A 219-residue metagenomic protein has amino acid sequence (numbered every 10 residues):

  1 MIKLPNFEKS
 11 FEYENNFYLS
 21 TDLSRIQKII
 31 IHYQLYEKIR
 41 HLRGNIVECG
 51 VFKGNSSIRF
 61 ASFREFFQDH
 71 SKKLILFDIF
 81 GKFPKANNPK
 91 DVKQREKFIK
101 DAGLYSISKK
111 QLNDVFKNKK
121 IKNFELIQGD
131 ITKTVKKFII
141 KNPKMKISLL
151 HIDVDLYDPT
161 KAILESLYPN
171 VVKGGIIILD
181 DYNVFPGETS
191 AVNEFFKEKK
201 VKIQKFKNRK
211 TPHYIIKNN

Functional and structural regions predicted by a protein language model:
K3-L23, R40-N219: S-adenosylmethionine/decaboxylated-SAM
S24-I30: Aromatic- and histidine-enriched alpha-helix N-cap/loop-to-helix transition segments that scaffold the rims
I30-L42: Conserved alpha-helix/loop element of class I SAM-dependent methyltransferases that forms part of the SAM/SAH-binding
